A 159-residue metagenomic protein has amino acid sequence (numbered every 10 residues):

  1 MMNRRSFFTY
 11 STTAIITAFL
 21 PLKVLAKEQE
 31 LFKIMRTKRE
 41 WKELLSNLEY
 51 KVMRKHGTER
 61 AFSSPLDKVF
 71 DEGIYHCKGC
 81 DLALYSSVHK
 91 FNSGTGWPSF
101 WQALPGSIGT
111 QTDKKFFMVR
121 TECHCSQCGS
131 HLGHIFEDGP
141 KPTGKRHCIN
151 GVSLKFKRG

Functional and structural regions predicted by a protein language model:
M1-I15: N-terminal secretory signal peptides and thylakoid transit peptides that target proteins across membranes
L22-K55, E59-R60: C-terminal segment of N-terminal export signals and the immediately downstream linker at the start of the mature
F70-S99: Mid-length scaffold segments of soluble, non-membrane domains
I74, R120-E122, K145: Residues immediately within or flanking Cys/His clusters that coordinate Zn2+ in small zinc-binding modules
C77, C125-C128: Short cysteine-rich clusters marking metal-coordination/redox-active sites
D81, G129, I149-V152: Cys/His-coordinated zinc-binding microdomains
S86-S87, H134-I135, K157: Short, non-ligating residues that shape and space the ligands of small metal-coordination modules and catalytic
D113, F117, D138-T143: Short linker/helix segments within small regulatory modules
